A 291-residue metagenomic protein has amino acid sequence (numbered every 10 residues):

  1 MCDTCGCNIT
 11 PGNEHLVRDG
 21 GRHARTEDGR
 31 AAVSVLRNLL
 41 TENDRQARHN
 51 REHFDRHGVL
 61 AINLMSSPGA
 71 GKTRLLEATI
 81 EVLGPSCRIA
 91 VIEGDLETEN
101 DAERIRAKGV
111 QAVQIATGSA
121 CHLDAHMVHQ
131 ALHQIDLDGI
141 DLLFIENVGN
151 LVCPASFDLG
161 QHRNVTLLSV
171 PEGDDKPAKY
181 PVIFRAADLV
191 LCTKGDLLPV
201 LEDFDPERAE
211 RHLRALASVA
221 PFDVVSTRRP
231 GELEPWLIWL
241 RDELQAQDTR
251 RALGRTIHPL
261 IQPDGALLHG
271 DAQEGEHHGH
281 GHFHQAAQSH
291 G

Functional and structural regions predicted by a protein language model:
C2-S34, R255-G291: Histidine-centered metal-binding segments
C5, D95, E146, T193 (+1 more regions): Residue-level signal for inorganic ion chemistry
C5, I115, V225-S226: Hydrophobic residues at beta-strand termini and immediately following loops that shape nucleotide-binding pockets
G12, G21-E52, R56-M65, A70 (+4 more regions): Nucleotide-state-sensitive switch-loop elements of NTP-binding domains
G94, T117, S169-V170, T227: Cofactor-binding loop segments of dinucleotide-utilizing enzymes, especially the Rossmann-like FAD- and NAD(P)+-binding
D101, K179, E232: Short acidic active-site motifs
P154-R163, L167-A220: Conserved C-terminal guanine-recognition region of P-loop GTPase G domains, centered on the G4
L197-G254: Canonical P-loop GTPase G-domain recognition
